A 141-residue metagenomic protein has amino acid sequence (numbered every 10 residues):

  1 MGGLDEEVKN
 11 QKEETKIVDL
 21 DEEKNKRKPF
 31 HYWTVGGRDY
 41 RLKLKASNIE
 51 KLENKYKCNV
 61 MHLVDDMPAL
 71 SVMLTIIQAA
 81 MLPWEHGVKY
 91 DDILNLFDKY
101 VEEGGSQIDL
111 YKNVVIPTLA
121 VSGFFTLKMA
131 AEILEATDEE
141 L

Functional and structural regions predicted by a protein language model:
M1-R38, E50, K57-L63, G87-L141: Charged interaction scaffolds used for protein-protein
Y40-L42: Short hydrophobic-aromatic micro-motifs
E50-A79: Acidic, aromatic-enriched beta-alpha/helix-loop junctions
L82-E85: Extended, low-hydrophobicity segments enriched in charged/polar residues
